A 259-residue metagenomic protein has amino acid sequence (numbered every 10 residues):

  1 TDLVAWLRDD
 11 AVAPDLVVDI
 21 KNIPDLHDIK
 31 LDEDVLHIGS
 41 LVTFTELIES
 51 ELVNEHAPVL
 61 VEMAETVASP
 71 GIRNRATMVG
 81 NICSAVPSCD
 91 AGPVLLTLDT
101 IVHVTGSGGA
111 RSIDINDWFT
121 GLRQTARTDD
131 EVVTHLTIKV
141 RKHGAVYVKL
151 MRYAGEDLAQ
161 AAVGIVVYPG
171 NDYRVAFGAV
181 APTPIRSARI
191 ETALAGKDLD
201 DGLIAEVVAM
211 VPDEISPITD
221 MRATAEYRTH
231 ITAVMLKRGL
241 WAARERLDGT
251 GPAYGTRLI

Functional and structural regions predicted by a protein language model:
T1-I259: C-terminal structural segment of proteins
